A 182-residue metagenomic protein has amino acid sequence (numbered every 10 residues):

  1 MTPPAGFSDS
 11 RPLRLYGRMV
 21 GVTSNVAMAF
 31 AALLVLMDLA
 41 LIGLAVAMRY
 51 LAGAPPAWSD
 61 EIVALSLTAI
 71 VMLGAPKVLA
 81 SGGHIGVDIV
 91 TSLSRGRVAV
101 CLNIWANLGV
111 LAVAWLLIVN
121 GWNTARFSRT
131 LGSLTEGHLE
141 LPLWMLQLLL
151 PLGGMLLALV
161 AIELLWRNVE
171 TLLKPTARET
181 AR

Functional and structural regions predicted by a protein language model:
M1-R182: Alpha-helical transmembrane segments and membrane-interface helix-loop junctions in multi-pass membrane proteins
